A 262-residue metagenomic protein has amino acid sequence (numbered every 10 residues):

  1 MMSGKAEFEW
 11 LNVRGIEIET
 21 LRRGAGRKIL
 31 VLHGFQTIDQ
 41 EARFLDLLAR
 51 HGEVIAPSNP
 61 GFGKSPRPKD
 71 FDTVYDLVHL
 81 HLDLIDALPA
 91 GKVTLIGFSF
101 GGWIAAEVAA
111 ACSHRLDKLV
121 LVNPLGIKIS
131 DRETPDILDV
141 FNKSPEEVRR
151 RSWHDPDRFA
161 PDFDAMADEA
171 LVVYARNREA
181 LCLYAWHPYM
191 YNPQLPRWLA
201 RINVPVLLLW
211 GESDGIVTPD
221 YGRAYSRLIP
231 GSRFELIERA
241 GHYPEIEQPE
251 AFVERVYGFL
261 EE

Functional and structural regions predicted by a protein language model:
R14-K64: Conserved HGGG/HGGXW glycine-rich cap/lid loop of the alpha/beta-hydrolase fold
F44, V204, T218-R227: Short alpha-helix in the alpha/beta-hydrolase fold that links the catalytic acid
I55-I96, E254: Active-site loop/oxyanion-hole signature of alpha/beta-hydrolase fold enzymes
W103-A110, D117-E147: Flexible "cap/lid" loop of the alpha/beta hydrolase fold
S130-D136, K143-N203: Conserved alpha/beta-hydrolase catalytic His-Asp/Glu region
I202, L208-W210: Short beta-strand/loop motif that positions the catalytic acidic residue of the alpha/beta-hydrolase fold
S213-V217: Acidic catalytic loop of the alpha/beta-hydrolase fold
A240-P249, V253: Catalytic histidine-centered segment of alpha/beta-hydrolase-like enzymes
